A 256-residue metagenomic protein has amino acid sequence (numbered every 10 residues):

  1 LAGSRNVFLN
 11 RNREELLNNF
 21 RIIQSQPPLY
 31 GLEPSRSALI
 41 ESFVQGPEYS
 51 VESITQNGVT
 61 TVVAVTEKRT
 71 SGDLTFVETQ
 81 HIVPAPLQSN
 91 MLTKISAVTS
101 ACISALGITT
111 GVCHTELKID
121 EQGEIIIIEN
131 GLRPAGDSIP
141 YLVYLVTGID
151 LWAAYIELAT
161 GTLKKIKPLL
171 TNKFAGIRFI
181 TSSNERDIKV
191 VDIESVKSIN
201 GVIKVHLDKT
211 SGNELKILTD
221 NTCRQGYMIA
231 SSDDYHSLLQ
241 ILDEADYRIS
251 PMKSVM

Functional and structural regions predicted by a protein language model:
L1, T75-F76, L218-C223: Short, flexible turn/loop "capping" segments at secondary-structure junctions
F8, S42, Y144, Q225-S232: Short, well-ordered beta-strand elements within core beta-sheets of diverse protein domains
F8-N12, I54-Q56, D120: Short beta-strand-to-turn element immediately C-terminal to the catalytic PLP-Schiff-base lysine in fold type I
L9-Q45, L74-H81, S100-A105: Conserved ATP-binding module of the ATP-grasp superfamily
S53, E124-R133: A short beta-strand motif that forms the metal-chelation/ATP-contact edge of phosphoryl-transfer active sites
A64-T70, N130-P134: Short beta->alpha transition motifs characteristic of CBS
T93-T115, E121, G131-D187: Active-site "cap" helix and flanking loop/linker of ATP-utilizing ligase/carboxylase catalytic domains
A154-M256: Peripheral (often C-terminal) accessory segments that flank ATP-dependent C-N-forming ligase machineries
